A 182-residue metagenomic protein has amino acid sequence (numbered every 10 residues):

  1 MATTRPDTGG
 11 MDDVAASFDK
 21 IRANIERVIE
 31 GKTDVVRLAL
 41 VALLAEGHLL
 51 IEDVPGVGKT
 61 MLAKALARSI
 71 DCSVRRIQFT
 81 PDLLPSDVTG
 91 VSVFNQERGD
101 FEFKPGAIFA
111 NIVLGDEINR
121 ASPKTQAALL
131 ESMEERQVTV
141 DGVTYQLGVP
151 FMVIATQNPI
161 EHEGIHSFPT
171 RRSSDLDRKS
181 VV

Functional and structural regions predicted by a protein language model:
D12-V57: Pre-Walker A (pre-P-loop) alpha-helix and adjacent loop at the N terminus of AAA/AAA+ ATPase modules, a conserved
L38-V41, F94-L114: Conserved alpha-helical scaffold flanking the Walker A/P-loop in AAA+ ATPase domains
L43-T80: Walker A/P-loop
E52-P55, R76-Q78, Q96-P105, E135-P150 (+1 more regions): Conserved Walker
D53, D116-E117, A128: Walker B catalytic acidic pair
S69-E97: AAA+/P-loop NTPase substrate/partner-engagement loops
E117, A155-I160: A short beta-strand-to-loop transition that corresponds to the Sensor-1 phosphate-sensing loop of AAA+ P-loop ATPases
F168-S173, V182: Short, small-residue-biased leader/transition segments that mark boundaries at the very start of proteins
